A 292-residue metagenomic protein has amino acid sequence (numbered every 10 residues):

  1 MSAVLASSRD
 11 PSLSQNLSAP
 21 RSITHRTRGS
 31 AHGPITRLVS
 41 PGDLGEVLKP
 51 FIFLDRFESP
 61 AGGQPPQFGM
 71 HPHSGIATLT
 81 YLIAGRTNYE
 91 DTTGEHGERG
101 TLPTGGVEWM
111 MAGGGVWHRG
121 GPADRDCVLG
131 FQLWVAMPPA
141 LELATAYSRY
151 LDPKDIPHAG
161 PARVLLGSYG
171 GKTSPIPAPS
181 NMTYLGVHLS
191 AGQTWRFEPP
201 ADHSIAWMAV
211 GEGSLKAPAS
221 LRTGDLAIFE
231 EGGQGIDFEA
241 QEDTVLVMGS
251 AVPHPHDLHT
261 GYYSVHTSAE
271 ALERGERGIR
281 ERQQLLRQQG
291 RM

Functional and structural regions predicted by a protein language model:
M1-M292: Jelly-roll (double-stranded beta-helix
